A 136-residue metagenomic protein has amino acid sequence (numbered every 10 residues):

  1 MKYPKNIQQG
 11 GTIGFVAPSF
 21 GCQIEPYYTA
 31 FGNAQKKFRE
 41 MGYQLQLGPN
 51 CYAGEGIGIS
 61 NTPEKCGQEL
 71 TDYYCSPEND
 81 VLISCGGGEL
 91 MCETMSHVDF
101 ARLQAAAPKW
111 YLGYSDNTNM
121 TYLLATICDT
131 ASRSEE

Functional and structural regions predicted by a protein language model:
M1-E78: ATP/NTP phosphate-donor binding region
F20-Q23, G86-M91, G113-N119: Gly/Ser/Thr-rich loops at beta-strand to alpha-helix junctions that form or flank small-molecule/cofactor-binding
L45-Q46, Y111, A131-S132: Hydrophobic beta-strand scaffold residues
G67-V98: Long, hydrophobic/aromatic-enriched structural stretches that serve as scaffold segments
E78, L103-W110, C128-T130: A short helix->loop->beta-strand "cap" motif at the edges of active sites that frequently abuts
G87-A106, M120-L124: Short Gly/Thr/Asp-enriched flexible loops that form oxyanion-binding sites at enzyme active sites
E136: Conserved small/polar residues in nucleotide/adenosyl-binding loops
